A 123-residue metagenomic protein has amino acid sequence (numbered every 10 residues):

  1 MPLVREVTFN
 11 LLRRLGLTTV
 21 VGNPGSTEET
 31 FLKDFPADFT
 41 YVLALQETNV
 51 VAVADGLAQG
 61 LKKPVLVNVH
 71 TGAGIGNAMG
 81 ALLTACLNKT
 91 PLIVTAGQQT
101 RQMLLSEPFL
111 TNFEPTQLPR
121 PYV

Functional and structural regions predicted by a protein language model:
M1-V123: N-terminal alpha/beta PP-like core and its mobile active-site loop of ThDP/TPP-dependent enzymes
